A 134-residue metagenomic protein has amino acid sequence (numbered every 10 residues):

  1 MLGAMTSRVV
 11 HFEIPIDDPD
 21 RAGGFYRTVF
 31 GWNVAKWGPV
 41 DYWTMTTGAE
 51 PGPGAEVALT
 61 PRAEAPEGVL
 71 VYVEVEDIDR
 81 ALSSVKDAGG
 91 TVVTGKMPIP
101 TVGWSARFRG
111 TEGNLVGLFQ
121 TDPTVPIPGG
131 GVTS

Functional and structural regions predicted by a protein language model:
L2-A4, V10, I14, L82-S83 (+1 more regions): Vicinal oxygen chelate
L2-G3, A58-A63: Short, flexible, solvent-exposed loop/turn segments with mixed acidic/basic and small polar residues
G3-T6, E13-G54: Core segments of cupin and vicinal oxygen chelate
R8-F12, A55, E67-V71: Short amphipathic alpha-helical segments
N33, V57-A58, V92-G95: A short linear hydrophobic-aromatic micro-motif
P39-Y42, A65-E67, I99-W104: Short acidic/glycine-enriched loop/turn segments that link adjacent beta-strands
P51-A58, G113-V116: Short, charged/polar, Gly/Pro-enriched secondary-structure boundary elements
E64-T94: Mid-chain, well-packed structural core segment of small domains
